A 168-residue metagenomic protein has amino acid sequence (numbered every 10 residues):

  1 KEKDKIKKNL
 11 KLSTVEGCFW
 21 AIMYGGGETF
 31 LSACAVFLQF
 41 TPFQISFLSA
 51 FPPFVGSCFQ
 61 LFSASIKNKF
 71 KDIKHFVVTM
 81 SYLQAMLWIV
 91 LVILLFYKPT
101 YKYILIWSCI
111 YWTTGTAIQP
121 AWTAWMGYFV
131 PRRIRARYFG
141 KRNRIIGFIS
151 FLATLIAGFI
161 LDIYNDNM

Functional and structural regions predicted by a protein language model:
K1-S63, K67, K74-A85, I89-V92 (+1 more regions): Helix-loop boundary and gating motifs at the non-cytosolic
A21, G25, W112-P120: Small-residue-rich segments within alpha-helical transmembrane domains of MFS-like 12-TM solute carriers
T29-F37, S65-K69, L91-Y97, S150-M168: Transmembrane alpha-helix termini and helix-breaking/packing motifs in multi-pass membrane transporters
P42-F43, V130-R142: Loop-to-transmembrane helix entry/capping segments in MFS-fold secondary transporters and related SLC/MFSD carriers
P53-Q60, T116, G140-G158: Glycine-rich segments within core transmembrane alpha-helices of 12-TM secondary carriers
F62-K67, M126, R135, A157: Hydrophobic/aromatic and small-residue hotspots that mark the transmembrane alpha-helices of Major Facilitator
V77-P99, L105, F159-I163: C-terminal ends and interior cores of transmembrane alpha-helices in multi-pass membrane transporters/permeases
G115-P131: Intracellular juxtamembrane helix-capping segments at the cytosolic ends of symmetry-related transmembrane helices
